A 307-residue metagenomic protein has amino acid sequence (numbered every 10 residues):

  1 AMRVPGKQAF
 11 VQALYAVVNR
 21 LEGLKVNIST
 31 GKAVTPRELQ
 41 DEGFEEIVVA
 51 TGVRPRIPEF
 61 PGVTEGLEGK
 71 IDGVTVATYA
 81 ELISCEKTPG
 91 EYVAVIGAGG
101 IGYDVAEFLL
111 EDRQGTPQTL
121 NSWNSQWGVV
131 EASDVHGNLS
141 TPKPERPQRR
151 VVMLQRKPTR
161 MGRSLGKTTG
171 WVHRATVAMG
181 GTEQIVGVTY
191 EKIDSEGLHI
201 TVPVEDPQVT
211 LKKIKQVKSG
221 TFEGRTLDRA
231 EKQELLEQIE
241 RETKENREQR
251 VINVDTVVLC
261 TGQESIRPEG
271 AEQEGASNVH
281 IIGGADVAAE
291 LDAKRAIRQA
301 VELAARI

Functional and structural regions predicted by a protein language model:
A1-F44, G162-V188, T226: N-terminal Rossmann-like dinucleotide/flavin-binding domain of flavoprotein oxidoreductases that bind FAD/FMN
P5, I71-D72, A77, I185: Residue-level signal for pocket-adjacent positions within structured domains
S29-Q40, A50-G66, D72-L165, E205-I307: Rossmann-like dinucleotide/flavin-binding elements
V186, V202, G283: Pocket-edge structural micro-motifs
T189-I193: Short, exposed beta-strand/loop patches in secreted or surface proteins that constitute
E196-T201: Short polybasic amphipathic segments
